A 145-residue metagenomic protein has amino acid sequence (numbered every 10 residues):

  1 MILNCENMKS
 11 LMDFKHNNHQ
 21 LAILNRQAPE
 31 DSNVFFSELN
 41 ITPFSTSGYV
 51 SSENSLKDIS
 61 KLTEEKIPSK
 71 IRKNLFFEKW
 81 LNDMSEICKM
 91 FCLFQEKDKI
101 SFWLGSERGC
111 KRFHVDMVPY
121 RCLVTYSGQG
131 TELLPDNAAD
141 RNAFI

Functional and structural regions predicted by a protein language model:
M1-P68, L75-N82, E86, M90: N-terminal auxiliary "cap/dimerization" subdomain that precedes the catalytic jelly-roll/cupin core of mononuclear
N18-L21, K97, Y120: Sequence-level motif detector for i,i+2 pairs with an aromatic at +2
A22-N25, K99-L104, V124: A structural signal for short, well-ordered beta-strand segments and their strand-loop junctions that often border
P68-E107, K111, V115: Extracellular-facing segments of soluble proteins and assemblies that are Gly/Ser/Thr-biased and enriched in aromatics
E107-I145: Catalytic core of non-heme Fe(II) oxygenases with the double-stranded beta-helix
